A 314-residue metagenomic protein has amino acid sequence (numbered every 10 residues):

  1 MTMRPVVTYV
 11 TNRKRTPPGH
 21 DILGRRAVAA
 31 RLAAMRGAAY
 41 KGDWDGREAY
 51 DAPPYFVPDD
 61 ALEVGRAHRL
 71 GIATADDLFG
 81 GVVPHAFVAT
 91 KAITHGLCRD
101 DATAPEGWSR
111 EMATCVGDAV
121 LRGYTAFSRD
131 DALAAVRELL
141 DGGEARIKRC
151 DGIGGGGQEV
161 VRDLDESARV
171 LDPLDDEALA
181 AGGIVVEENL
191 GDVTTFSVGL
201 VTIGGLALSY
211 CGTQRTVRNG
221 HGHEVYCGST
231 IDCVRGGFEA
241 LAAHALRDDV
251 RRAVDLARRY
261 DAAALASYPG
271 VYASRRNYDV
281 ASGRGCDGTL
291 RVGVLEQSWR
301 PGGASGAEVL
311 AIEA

Functional and structural regions predicted by a protein language model:
T2-Y40, W108-E111: Short, charged N-terminal beta->alpha structural module
T11-R15, P58-V64, G152: Short, flexible beta-strand-to-coil junctions
A33-L140: Conserved N-proximal alpha/beta basic substrate-recognition cap immediately N-terminal to, or forming the N-lobe
T94-I184, T202-G205, V217, S229-A262: Active-site nucleotide/adenylate-binding loops and adjacent lid/helix of ATP-dependent enzymes
D151-G152, N189-V193, G270-R275: A short catalytic or substrate-binding loop motif that flags glycine-/basic-rich loops and adjacent residues that bind
R169-G228, N277-V294, S298-G302: Phosphate-binding site of ATP-dependent enzymes
L206, R252-A314: ATP-dependent carboxylate activation and anion-phosphoryl transfer catalytic cores that bind Mg-ATP to form
